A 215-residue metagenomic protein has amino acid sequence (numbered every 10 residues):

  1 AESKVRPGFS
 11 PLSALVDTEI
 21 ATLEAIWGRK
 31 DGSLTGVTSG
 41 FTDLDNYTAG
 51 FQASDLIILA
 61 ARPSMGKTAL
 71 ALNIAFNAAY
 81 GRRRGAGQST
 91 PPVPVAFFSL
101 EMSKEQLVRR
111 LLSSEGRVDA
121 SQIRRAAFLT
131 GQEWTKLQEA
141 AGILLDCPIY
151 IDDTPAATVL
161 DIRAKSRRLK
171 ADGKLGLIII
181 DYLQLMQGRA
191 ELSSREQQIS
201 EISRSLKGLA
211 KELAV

Functional and structural regions predicted by a protein language model:
A1-S54, A86-P92, V118, W134-T135 (+3 more regions): Core recognition of P-loop NTPase motor domains used across DNA-transaction enzymes
I57-I58, A96: Short hydrophobic/aromatic beta-strand immediately N-terminal to the Walker A/P-loop
P63: The conserved Walker
K67: Conserved lysine of the Walker
L70, I74, L107: Hydrophobic positions on the alpha1 helix immediately C-terminal to the Walker A/P-loop
N73-R83: Walker A/P-loop NTP-binding motif
Y80, Q198-V215: Substrate-engagement module of ASCE P-loop NTPases
R82-K174, G188: Cytosolic-facing regulatory segments adjacent to core modules
